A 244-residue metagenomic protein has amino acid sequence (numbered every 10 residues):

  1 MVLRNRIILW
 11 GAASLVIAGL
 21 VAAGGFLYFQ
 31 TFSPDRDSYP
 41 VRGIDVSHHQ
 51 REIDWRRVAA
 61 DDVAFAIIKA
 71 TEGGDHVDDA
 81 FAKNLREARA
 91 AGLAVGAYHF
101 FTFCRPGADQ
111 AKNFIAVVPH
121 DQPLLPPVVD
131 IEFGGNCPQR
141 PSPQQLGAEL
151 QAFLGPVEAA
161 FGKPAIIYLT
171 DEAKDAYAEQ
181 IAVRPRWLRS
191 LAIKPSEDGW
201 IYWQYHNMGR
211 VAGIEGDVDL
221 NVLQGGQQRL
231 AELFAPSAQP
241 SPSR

Functional and structural regions predicted by a protein language model:
M1-V21: N-terminal Sec-pathway targeting helices
G19-R36: Membrane-interface motif at the C-terminal end of an N-terminal transmembrane signal
D35-R51, R56, I181-R244: Functionally critical loop-and-helix segments that line ligand-binding/catalytic clefts of soluble enzyme domains
R36-E52, K69-A152, E158-A160: Substrate-binding cleft of extracellular glycoside hydrolase catalytic domains
A64, L125, K163: Short acidic/polar active-site loop segments enriched in Thr and Asp
I115-V129, F133, A178-W200: Structural recognition of alpha->loop->beta junctions
L146, F161-I166, V183-L191: Extracellular glycoside hydrolase catalytic/binding regions
E158-D175: Aromatic-lined carbohydrate-recognition surfaces of secreted/lumenal glycan-active proteins
